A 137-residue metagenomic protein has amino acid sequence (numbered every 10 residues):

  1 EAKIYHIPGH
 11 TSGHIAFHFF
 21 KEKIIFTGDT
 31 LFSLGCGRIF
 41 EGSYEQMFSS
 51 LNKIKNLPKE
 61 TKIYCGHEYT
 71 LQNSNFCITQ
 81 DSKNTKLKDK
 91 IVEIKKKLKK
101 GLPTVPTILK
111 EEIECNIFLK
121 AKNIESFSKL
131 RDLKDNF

Functional and structural regions predicted by a protein language model:
E1-T79: Catalytic core of the metallo-beta-lactamase
N52-K62, L71-F137: Accessory terminal helices/loops
